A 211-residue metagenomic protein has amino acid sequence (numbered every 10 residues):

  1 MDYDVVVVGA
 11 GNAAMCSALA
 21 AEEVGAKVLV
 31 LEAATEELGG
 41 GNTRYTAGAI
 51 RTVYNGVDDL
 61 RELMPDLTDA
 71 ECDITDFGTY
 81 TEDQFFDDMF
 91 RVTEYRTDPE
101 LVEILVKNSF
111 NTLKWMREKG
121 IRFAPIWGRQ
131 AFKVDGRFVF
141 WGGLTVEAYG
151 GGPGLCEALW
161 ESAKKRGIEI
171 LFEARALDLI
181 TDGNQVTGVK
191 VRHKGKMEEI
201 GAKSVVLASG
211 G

Functional and structural regions predicted by a protein language model:
M1-A13, L29: Beta1/beta-strand and adjacent pyrophosphate-binding region of the FAD-binding site in flavoprotein oxidoreductases
M1-Y3, H193-S204: Core beta-strand elements of the Rossmann-like FAD/NAD(P) dinucleotide-binding domain in flavoenzyme oxidoreductases
A10, Y54, S209-G210: Glycine-rich, N-terminal phosphate-binding loop of Rossmann-like dinucleotide-binding domains
A18, E22: Gly/Ala-rich phosphate-binding loop of Rossmann-like dinucleotide-binding domains, activating on the conserved
E23-T43: Glycine-rich FAD pyrophosphate-binding loop
A34, A202-S204, A208-G211: Glycine-/small-residue-rich beta->alpha transition segments that form the dinucleotide
G39, E100-E198: Conserved redox-cofactor binding core of oxidoreductases
R44-Y80: N-terminal glycine-rich dinucleotide-binding loop that anchors FAD/FMN and/or NAD(P) in oxidoreductases
